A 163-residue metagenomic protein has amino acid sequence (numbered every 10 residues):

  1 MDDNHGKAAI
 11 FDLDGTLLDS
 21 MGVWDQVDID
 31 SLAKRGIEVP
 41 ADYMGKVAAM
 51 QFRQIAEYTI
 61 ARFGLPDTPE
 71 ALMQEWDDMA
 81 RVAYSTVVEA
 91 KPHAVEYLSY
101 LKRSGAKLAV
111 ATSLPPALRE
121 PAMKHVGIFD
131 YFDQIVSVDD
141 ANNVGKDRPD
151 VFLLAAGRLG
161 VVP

Functional and structural regions predicted by a protein language model:
D2-S104: N-terminal helical cap/lid subdomain that shapes the substrate entry/recognition surface in HAD-like hydrolases
D14, A48, L108, T112 (+1 more regions): Short glycine-rich loop/turn motifs that provide flexible caps or phosphate-binding loops at active sites
G15, D28, L101, L108-V110 (+2 more regions): Hydrophobic packing within well-folded, soluble alpha/beta domains
D19, V110-T112, P163: Hydrophobic residues in well-ordered beta-strands that form the structural core
V87, P115-P163: Substrate-recognition "cap/lid" segment bordering the active-site pocket of phosphatases
A94-K124, V136: Substrate-recognition element of Asp-dependent hydrolases with the DxDx(T/V) motif
